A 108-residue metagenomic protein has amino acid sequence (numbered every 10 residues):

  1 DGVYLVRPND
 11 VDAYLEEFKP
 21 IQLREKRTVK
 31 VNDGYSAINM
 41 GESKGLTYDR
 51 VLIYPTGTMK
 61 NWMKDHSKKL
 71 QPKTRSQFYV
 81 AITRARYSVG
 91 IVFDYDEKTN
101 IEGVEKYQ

Functional and structural regions predicted by a protein language model:
D1-Q108: The feature marks helicase ATPase cores and/or their adjacent C-terminal helical subdomains in SF1/SF2/AAA+ helicases
